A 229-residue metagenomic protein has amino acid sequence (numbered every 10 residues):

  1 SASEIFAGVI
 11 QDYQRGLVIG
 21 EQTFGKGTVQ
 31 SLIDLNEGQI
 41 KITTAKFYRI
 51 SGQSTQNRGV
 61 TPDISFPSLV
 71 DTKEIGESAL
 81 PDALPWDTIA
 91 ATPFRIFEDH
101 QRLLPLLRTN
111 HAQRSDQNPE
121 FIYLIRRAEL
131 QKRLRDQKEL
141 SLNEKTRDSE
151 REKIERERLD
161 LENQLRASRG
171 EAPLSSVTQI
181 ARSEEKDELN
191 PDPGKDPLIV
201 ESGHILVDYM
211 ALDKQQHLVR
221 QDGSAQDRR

Functional and structural regions predicted by a protein language model:
S1-R229: C-terminal "post-core" interaction segments
